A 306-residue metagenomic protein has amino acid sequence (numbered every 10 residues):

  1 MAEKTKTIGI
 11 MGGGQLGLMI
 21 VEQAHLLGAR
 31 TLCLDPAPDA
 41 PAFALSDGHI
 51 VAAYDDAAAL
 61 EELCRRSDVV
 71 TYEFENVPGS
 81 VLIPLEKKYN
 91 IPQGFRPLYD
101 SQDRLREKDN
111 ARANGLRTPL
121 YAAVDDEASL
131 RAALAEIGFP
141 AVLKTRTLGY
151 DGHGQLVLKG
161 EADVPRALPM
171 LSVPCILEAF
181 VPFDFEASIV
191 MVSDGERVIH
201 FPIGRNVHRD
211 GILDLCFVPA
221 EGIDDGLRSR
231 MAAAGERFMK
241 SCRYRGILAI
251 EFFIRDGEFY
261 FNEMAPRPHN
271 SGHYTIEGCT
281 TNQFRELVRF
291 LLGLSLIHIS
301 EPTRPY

Functional and structural regions predicted by a protein language model:
M1-Q102, R106, A128: ATP-binding N-terminal substructure of ATP-dependent carboxylate-amine bond-forming enzymes
H49-A53, A122-D125, L158-K159: Short acidic-hydrophobic, aromatic-tinged amphipathic segments that line or gate anion-handling sites
F95-L156: A conserved helix-loop-beta module that forms one wall/lid of the active-site cleft in ATP-utilizing catalytic domains
G154, L158-I250, I254-D256: Internal nucleotide-binding/catalytic subdomain
M191, E258-P268: A short beta-strand motif that forms the metal-chelation/ATP-contact edge of phosphoryl-transfer active sites
A265-C279: Glycine-rich phosphate/pyrophosphate-binding beta-alpha loops
I297-Y306: Single conserved hydrophobic/aromatic residue that forms the stacking wall/gate of nucleotide- or nucleobase-binding
